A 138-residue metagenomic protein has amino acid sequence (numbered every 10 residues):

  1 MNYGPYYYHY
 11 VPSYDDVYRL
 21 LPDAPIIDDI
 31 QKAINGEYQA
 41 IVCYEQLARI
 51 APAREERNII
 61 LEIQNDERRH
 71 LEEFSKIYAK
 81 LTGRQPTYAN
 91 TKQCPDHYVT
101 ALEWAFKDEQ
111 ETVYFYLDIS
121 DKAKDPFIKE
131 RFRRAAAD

Functional and structural regions predicted by a protein language model:
M1-D138: Non-heme di-metal
